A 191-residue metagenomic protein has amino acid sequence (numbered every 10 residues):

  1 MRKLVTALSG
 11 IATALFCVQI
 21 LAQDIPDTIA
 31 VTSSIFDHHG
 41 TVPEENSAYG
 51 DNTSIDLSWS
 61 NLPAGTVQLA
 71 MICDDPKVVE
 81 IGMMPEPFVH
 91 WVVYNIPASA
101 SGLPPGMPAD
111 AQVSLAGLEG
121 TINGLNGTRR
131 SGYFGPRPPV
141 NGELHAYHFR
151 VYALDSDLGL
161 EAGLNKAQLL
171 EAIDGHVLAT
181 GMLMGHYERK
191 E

Functional and structural regions predicted by a protein language model:
M1-L8: Bacterial N-terminal signal peptides that target proteins for export
S9-G10, I20: Cleavable N-terminal signal peptides
L21-E191: N-terminus-centered regions that define maturation/targeting leaders and the start of the first functional domain
